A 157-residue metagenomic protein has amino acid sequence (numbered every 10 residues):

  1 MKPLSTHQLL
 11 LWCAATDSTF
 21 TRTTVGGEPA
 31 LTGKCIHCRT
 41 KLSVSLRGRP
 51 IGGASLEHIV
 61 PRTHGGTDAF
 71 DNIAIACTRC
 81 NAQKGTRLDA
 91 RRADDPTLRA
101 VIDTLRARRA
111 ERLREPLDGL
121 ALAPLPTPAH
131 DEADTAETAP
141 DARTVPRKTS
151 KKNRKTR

Functional and structural regions predicted by a protein language model:
M1-T40: Short, charged surface segments at domain edges that flank catalytic/cofactor-binding sites
T6-L9, D95-L98, A110-L113: Short amphipathic alpha-helical segments that mediate assembly, nucleic-acid/protein binding, or membrane association
K34, S55, A76: The −1 position to Zn-ligating cysteines in a subset of zinc-ribbon hairpins
K41-I73: Histidine-centered nuclease catalytic patch
H58, R99-A100: Short edge-strand/loop segments of extracellular domains
H64-T78, D103-H130: Short Fe-S-cluster ligation motifs
I73-D95: Short Cys/His-centered divalent metal-binding micro-motifs
K84-R91, L113-R157: Short flanking/linker segments adjacent to small metal-binding domains or redox-active Cys/His motifs
